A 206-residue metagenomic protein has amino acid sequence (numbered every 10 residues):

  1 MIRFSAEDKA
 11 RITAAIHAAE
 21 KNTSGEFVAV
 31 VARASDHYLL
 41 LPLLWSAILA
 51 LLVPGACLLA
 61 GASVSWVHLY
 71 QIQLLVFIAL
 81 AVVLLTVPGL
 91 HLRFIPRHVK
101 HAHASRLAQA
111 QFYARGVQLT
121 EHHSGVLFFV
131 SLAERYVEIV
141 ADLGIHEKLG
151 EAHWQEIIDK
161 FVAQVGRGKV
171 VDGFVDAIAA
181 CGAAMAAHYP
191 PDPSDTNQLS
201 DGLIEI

Functional and structural regions predicted by a protein language model:
R3-F27: Short, charged cytosolic
F4, L143-S200: A membrane-cytosol interface segment of integral membrane proteins
A18-E20, G116-T120, F129-V130: Replace "in large, NTP-powered and nucleic-acid-processing enzymes" with "in large, NTP-powered factors and other
S24, F128, A177: Residue-level signature of catalytic and energy-coupling elements of molecular machines, predominantly ATP/GTP-dependent
V31-A32, V130-E134, I139-L143, L203: Flexible glycine-/small-residue-rich
Y38-L49: Select subsegments of transmembrane alpha-helices in polytopic membrane proteins, especially boundary-proximal
L58-F94: Transmembrane alpha-helices and immediately adjacent membrane-cytoplasm interface residues in multi-pass integral
R97-R115: Membrane-cytosol interface motif
